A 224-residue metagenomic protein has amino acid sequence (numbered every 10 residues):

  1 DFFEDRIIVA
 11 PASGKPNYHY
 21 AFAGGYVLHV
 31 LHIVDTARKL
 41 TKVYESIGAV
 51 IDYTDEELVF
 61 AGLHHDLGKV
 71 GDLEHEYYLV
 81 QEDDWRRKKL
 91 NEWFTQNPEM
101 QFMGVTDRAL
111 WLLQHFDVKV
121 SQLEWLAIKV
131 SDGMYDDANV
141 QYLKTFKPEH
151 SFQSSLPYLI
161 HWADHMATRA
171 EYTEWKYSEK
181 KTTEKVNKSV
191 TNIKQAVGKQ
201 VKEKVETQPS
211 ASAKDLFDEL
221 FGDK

Functional and structural regions predicted by a protein language model:
D1-G14: Short alpha-helical hairpin
N17-G24, L28, L40, I51-E179: Divalent metal-dependent catalytic cores for phosphoryl transfer on phosphate-bearing substrates
L31-R38, K42: Amphipathic, well-packed alpha-helical segments that form the structural scaffold of globular domains
K185: Conserved beta-loop-beta/alpha segment of the NTase-like Rossmann-fold superfamily that binds/positions NTPs
V190-Q200, K204-K224: Short linear clamp-binding motif
